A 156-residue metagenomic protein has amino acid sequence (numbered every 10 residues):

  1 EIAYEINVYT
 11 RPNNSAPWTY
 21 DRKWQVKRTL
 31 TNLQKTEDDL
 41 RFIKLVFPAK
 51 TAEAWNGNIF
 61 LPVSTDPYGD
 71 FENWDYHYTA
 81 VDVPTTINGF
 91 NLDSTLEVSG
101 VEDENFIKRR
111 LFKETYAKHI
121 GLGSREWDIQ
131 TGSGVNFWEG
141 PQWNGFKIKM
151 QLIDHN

Functional and structural regions predicted by a protein language model:
E1-N156: Conserved functional acidic sites
